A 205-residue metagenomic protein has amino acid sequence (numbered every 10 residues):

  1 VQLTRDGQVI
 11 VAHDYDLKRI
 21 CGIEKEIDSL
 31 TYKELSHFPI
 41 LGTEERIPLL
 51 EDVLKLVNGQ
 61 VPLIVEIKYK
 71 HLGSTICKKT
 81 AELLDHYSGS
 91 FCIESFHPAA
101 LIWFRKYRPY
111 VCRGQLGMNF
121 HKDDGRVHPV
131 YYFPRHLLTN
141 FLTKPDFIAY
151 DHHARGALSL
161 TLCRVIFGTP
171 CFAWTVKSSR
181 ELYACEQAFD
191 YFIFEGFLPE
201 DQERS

Functional and structural regions predicted by a protein language model:
V1-Q8: Short acidic, Gly/Ser-rich segments with clustered Asp/Glu that frequently serve as metal-coordination loops in enzyme
Q8, H13-H121, Y132, F141-P145 (+1 more regions): Metal-dependent phosphodiesterase/phospholipase catalytic core, i.e., the His/Asp/Glu-rich active-site region
D123-S205: C-terminal active-site rim and adjoining tail of enzyme catalytic domains
